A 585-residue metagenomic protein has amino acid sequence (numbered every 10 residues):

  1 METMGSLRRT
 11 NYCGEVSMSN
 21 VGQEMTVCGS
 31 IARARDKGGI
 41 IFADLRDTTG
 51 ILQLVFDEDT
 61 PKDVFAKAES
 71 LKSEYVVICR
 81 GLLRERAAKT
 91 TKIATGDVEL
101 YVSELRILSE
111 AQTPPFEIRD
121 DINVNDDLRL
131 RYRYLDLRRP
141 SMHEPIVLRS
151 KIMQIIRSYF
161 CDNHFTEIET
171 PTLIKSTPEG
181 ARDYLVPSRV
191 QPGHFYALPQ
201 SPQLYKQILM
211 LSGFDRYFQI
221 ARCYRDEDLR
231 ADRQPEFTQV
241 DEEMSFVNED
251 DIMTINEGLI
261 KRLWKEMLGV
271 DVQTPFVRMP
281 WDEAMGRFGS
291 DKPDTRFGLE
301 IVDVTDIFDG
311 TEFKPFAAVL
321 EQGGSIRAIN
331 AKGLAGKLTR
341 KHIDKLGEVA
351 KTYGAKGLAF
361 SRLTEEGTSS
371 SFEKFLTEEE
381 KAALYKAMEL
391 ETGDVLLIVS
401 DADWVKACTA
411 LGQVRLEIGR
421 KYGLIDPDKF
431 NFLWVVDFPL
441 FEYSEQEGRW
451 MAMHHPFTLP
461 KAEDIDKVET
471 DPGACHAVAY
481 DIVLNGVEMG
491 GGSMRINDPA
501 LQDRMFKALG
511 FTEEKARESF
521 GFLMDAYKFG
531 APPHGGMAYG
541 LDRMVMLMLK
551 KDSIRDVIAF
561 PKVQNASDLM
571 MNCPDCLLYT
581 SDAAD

Functional and structural regions predicted by a protein language model:
E2-S245, P280-R340, G347-K351, A359-F360 (+3 more regions): Class II aminoacyl-tRNA synthetase-like tRNA-binding/catalytic domains
S150, D282, F288-I482: Prokaryote-biased recognition of long, low-complexity C-terminal linker/tail segments that are poorly structured
D226, E243, K261-G269, S290 (+10 more regions): Short, well-ordered loop/turn and helix-capping segments at boundaries between secondary-structure elements and domains
D250-K261: A conserved active-site cap/scaffold subdomain adjacent to cofactor or substrate pockets
T352, G357, E488-I496, A531-M548: Conserved phosphate/anionic-ligand binding catalytic regions in large, soluble enzymes, centered on
D464, V468-G490, M494-A531: Generic long, charged, amphipathic alpha-helical segments
I482, E514-K528, M537-Y539, L547-P574: Substrate-binding beta-hairpin/strand module that engages nucleic acids
Y579-D585: Conserved small/polar residues in nucleotide/adenosyl-binding loops
